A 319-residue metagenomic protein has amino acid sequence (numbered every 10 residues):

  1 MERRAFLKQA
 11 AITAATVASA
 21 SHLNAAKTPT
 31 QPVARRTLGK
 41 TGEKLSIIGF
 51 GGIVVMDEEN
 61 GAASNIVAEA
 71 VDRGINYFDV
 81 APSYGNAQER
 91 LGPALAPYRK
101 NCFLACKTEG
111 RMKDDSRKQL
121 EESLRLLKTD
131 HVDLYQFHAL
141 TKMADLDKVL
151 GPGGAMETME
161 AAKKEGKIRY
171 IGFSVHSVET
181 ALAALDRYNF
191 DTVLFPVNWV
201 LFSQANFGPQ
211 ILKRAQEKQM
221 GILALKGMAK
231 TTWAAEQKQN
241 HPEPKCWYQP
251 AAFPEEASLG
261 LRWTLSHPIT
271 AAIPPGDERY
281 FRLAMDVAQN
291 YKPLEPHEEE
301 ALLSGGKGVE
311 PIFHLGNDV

Functional and structural regions predicted by a protein language model:
M1-C102, T158, K164: N-terminal binding-site loop/beta-alpha segment at the start of enzyme catalytic domains that lines or forms
R4, L140-V319: Beta/alpha (TIM)-barrel catalytic core signal, keyed to glycine-rich beta->alpha loops juxtaposed to Asp/Glu that bind
L38, F50, F78, L91 (+7 more regions): Conserved, mostly hydrophobic/aromatic
G49, D79, D133-Q136, G172 (+2 more regions): Conserved beta-strand positions in the central sheet of alpha/beta enzyme cores
G51-G61, K107-D114, C246-A252: Active-site mouth loops of central-metabolism enzymes
D57-A70, K113-L126, H176-A184, A257-G260: Short, acidic/polar
N101-M112, L134-H138: A short, structured active-site edge motif that brings together acidic residues
R117-Y135, A161-E165: CE4/NodB-like, metal-dependent polysaccharide N-deacetylase domain that modifies extracellular/periplasmic N-acetylated
